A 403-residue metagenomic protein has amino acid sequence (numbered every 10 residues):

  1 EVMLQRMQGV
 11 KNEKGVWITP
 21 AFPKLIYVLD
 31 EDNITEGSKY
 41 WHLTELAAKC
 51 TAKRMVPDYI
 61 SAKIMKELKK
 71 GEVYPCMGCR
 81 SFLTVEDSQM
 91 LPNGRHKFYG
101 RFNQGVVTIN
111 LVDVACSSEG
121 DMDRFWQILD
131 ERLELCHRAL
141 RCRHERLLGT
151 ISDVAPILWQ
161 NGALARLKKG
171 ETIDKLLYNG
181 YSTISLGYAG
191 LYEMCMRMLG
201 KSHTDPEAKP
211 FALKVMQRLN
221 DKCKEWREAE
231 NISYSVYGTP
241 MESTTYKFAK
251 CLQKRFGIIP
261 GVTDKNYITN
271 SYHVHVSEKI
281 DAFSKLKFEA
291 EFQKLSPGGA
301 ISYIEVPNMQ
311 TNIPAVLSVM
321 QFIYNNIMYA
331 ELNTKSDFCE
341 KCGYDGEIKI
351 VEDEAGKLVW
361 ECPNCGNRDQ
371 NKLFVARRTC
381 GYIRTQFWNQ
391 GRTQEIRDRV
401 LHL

Functional and structural regions predicted by a protein language model:
E1-G180, K201, D205-N364, R368 (+1 more regions): Conserved catalytic cores of very large enzyme subunits
Y181-I184, N389: Alpha-helix N-cap/helix-initiation sites
I184-R197, Q217, R378: Contiguous, well-ordered alpha-helical segments that form the cores/surfaces of helical PPI scaffolds
G187-G190, G298, G381, G391: Glycine-centered flexibility sites
C195-L199, N308, I323, T379-I383: Generic structural signal for hydrophobic core residues of well-folded globular domains
G366-L403: Long insertion/accessory domains within large nucleic-acid-processing enzymes
